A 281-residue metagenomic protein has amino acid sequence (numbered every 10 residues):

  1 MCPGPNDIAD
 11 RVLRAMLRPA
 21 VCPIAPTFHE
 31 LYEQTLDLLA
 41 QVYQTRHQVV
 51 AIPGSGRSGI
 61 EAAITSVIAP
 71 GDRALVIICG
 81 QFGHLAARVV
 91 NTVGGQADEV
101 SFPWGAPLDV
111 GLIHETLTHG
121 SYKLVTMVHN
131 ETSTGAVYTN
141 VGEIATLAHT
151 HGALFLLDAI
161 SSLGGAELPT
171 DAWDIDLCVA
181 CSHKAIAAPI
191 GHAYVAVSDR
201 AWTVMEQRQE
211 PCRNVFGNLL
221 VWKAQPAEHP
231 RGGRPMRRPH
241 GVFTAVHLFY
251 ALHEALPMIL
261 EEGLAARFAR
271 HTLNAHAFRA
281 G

Functional and structural regions predicted by a protein language model:
M1-C2, V50-P53, V76, E99-V100 (+4 more regions): General beta-strand structural signal in soluble alpha/beta enzymes
M1-P53: A glycine-/small-polar-enriched, mobile loop at the entrance of the PLP active site in fold-type I
D7-I8, H183-A277: Active-site C-terminal subdomain of aminotransferase-like
R46-L75, C79, G83-R88: Conserved beta-loop-alpha segment that forms the PLP phosphate-binding cup at the N-terminus of a helix
G95-P103: Short beta-strand elements in bilobed, periplasmic/extracellular small-molecule ligand-binding domains
L108-G164, L177, A185: Active-site phosphate-binding strand-loop segment of PLP-dependent enzymes
D171-H183: Conserved active-site segment immediately N-terminal to the catalytic lysine that forms the internal aldimine
